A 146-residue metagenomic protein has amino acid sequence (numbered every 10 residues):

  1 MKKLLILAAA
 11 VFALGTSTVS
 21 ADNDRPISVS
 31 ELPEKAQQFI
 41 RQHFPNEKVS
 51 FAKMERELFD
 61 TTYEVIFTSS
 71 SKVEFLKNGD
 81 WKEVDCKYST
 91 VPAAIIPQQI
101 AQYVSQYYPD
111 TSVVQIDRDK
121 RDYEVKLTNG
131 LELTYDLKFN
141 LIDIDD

Functional and structural regions predicted by a protein language model:
M1-D24, I40: Bacterial Sec-dependent N-terminal signal peptides
D22-D146: Interaction-mediating elements
